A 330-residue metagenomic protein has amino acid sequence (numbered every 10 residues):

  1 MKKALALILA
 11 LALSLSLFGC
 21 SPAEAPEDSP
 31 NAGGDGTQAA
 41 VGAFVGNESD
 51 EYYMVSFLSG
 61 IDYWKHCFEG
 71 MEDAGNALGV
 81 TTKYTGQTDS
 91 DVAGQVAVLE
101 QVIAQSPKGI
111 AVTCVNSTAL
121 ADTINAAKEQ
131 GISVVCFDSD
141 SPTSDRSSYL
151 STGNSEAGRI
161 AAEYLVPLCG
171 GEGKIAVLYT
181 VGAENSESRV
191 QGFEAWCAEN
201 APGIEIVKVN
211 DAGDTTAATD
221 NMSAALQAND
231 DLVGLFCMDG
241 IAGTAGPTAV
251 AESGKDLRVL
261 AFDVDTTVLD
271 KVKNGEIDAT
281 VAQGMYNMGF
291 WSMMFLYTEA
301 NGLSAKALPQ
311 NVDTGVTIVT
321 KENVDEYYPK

Functional and structural regions predicted by a protein language model:
M1-I8: Bacterial N-terminal signal peptides that target proteins for export
I8-S16: Bacterial N-terminal signal peptides
L13, C20-K330: A residue-level marker of the well-folded mature domains of exported/periplasmic proteins
